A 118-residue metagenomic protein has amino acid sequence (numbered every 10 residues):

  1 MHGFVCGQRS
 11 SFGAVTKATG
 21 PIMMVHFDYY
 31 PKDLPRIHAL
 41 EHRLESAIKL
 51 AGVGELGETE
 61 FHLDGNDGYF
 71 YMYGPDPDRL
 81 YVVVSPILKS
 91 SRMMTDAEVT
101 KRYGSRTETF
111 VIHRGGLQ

Functional and structural regions predicted by a protein language model:
H2-C6, S10-K32: Short, extreme N-terminal segment that most often corresponds to the first beta-strand
V25-E55: Surface-exposed, low-hydrophobicity interaction/linker segments
P31-R36, D78-Y81, R106-T109: Short, surface-exposed beta-strand/loop "edge" segments at domain boundaries and coil↔beta transitions
L40-L44, V83-K89: Short amphipathic alpha-helices in soluble, non-transmembrane regions that often serve as interface/regulatory elements
G52-V83, I87: Short, intrinsically disordered low-complexity segments
F70-M72, G104-E108: Short, conserved secondary-structure transition motifs
S90-R106: Conserved short beta-strand edge segments in small beta-sheet-based binding/regulatory domains
R106-Q118: Short, low-order "capping/linker" segments at domain edges
